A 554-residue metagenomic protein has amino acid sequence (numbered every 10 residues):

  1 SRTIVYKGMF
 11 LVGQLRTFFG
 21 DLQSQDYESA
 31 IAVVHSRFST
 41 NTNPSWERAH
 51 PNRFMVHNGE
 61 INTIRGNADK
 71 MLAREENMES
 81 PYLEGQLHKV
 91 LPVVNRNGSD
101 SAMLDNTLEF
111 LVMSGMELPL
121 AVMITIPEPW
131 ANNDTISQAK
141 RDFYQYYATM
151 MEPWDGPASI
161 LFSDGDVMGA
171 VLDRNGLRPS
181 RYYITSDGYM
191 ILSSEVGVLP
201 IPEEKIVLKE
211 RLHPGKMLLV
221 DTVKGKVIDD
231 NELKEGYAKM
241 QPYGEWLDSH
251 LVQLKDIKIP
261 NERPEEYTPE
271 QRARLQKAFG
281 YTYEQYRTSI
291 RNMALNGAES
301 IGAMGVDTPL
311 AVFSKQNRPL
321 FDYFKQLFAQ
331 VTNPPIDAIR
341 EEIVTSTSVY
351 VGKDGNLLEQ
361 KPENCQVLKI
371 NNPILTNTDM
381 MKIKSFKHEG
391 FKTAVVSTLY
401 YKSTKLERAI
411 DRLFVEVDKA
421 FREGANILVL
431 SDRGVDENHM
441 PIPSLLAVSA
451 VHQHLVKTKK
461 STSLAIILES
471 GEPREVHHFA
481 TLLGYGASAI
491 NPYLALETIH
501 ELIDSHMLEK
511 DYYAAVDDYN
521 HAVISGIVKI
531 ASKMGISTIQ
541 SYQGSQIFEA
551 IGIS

Functional and structural regions predicted by a protein language model:
S1-N356, K361-P362, T376, K384-F386: Conserved short alpha-helical segments that host acidic/polar catalytic motifs at enzyme active sites
K7, V12-G20, S29, V34-H88 (+9 more regions): Glycine-rich phosphate/ribose-binding loops and adjacent secondary-structure elements that form binding surfaces
L118-M123, P334-E341, E423-L430, M534-Y542: Flexible, glycine/charged-enriched surface loops at secondary-structure junctions
L358-T404: Domain-start "cap" segments at the beginnings of catalytic or binding domains
Q546: Glycine-rich beta-alpha junction loops
